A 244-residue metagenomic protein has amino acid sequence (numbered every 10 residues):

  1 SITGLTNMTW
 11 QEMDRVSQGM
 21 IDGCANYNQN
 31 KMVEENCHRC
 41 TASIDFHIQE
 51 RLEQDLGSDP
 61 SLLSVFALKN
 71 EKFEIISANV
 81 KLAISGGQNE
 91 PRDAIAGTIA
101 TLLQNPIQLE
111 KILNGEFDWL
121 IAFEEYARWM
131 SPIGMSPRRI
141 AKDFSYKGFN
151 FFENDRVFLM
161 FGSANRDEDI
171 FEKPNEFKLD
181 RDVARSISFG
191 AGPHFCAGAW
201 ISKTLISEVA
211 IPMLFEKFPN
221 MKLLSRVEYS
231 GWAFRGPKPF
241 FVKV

Functional and structural regions predicted by a protein language model:
S1-V244: Cytochrome P450
